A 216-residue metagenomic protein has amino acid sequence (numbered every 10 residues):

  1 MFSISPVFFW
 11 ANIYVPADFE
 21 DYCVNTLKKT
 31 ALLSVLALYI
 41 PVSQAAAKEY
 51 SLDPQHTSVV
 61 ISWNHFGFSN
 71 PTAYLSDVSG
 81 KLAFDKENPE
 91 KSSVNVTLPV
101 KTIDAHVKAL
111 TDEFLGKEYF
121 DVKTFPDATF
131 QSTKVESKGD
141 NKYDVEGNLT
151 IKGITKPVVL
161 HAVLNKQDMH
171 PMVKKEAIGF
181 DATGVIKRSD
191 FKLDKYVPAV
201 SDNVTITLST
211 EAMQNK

Functional and structural regions predicted by a protein language model:
I13-V15: Short hydrophobic alpha-helical segments enriched in small aliphatic residues
Y22-L32: Bacterial N-terminal signal peptides that target proteins for export
A31-P41: Bacterial N-terminal signal peptides
A45-K216: Low-complexity, acidic/polar, glycine-enriched regions of mature
